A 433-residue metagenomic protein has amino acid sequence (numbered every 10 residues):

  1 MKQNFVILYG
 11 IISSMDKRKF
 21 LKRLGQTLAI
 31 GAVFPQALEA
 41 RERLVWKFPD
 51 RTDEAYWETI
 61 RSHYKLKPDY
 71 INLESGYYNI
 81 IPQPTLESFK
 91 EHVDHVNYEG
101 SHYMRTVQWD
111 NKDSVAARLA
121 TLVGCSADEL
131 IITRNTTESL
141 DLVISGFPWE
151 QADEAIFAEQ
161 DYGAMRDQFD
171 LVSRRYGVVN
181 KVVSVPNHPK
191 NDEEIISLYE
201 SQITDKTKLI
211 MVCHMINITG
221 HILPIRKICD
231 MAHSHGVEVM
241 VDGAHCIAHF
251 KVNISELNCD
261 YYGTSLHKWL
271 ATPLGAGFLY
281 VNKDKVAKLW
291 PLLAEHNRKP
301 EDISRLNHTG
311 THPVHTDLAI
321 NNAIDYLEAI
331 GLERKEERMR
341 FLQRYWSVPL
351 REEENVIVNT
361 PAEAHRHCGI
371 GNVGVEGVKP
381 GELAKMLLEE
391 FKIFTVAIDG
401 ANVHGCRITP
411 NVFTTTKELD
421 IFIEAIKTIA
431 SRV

Functional and structural regions predicted by a protein language model:
M1-D16: N-terminal secretory signal peptides
D16-V433: Pyridoxal 5′-phosphate
